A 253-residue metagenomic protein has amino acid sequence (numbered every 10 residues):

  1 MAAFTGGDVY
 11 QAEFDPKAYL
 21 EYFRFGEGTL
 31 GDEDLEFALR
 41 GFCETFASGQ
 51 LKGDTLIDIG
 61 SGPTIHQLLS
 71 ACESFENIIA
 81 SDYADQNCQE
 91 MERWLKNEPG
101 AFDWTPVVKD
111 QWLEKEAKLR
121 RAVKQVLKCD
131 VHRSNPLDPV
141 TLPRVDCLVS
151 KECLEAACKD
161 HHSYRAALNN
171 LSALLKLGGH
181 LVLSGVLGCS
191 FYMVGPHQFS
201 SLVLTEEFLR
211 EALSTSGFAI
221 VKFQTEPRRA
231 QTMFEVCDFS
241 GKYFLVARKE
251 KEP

Functional and structural regions predicted by a protein language model:
M1-G53, H66: Class I SAM-dependent methyltransferase Rossmann-like catalytic core, especially the SAM/SAH-binding loop
L51-T64, N77-D82: Conserved class I S-adenosyl-L-methionine
L95-D138: S-adenosyl-L-methionine
H132-N135, V145-H162: A short SAM/SAH-binding and catalytic strip from SAM-dependent methyltransferases
L142, H162-L177: A short glycine-rich, Lys/Arg-flanked "PGG" loop and its adjoining helix->strand segment in the class I
K159, C189-E211: Acceptor-substrate binding/catalytic loop of class I
L183-G185: Acidic carboxylate diad motif detector
S216-G217, V221-Q224, R229-P253: Core SAM-dependent methyltransferase catalytic element
